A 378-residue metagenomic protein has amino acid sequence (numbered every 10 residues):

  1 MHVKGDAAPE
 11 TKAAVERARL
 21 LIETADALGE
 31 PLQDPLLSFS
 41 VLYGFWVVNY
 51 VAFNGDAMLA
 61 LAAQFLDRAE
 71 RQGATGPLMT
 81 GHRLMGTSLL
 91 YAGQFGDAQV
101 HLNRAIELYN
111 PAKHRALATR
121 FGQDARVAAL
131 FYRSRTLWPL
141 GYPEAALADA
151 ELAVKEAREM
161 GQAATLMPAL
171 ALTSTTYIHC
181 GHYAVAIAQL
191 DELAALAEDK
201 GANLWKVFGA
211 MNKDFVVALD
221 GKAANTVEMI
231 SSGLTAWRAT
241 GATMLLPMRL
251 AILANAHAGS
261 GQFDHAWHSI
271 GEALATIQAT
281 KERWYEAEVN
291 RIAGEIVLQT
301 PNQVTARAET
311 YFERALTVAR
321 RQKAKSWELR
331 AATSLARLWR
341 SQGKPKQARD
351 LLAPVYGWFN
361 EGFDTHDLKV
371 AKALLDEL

Functional and structural regions predicted by a protein language model:
M1-K12, W46-N49, F53, G86 (+6 more regions): Short coil/turn linking the two alpha-helices of tandem helical-hairpin repeats
M1-P35: Flexible inter-repeat linkers and adjacent short helices within tandem amphipathic alpha-helical repeat scaffolds
P9-E16, R120-G122, N302-A306: Short coil/turn and helix-start
R19-G29, L66-D67, H82, D97-L108 (+2 more regions): Helix-coil-helix junctions within alpha-helical repeat/solenoid scaffolds
P31-S40, A57, T75-G76: Short, flexible active-site-proximal loops enriched in glycine and acidic residues
D34, V48-G55, R68, Q72-A74: A conserved hydrophobic secondary-structure block that centers on an alpha-helix together with its immediately flanking
N110-A125: Short, flexible, glycine-rich and Lys/Arg-enriched loop motifs at helix boundaries that contact anionic partners
